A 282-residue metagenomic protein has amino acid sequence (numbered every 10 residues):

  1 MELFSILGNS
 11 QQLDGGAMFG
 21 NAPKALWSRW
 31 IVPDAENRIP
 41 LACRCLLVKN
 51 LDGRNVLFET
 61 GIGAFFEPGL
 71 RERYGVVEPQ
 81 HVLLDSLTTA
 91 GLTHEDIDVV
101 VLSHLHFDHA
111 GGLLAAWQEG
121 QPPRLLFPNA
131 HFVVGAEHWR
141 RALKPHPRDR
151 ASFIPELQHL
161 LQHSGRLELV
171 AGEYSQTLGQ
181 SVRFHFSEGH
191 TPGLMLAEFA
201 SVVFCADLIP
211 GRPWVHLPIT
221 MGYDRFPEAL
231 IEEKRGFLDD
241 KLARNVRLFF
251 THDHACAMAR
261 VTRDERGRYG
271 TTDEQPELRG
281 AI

Functional and structural regions predicted by a protein language model:
M1-E2: Extreme N-terminal starter segment of soluble prokaryotic enzymes
N9-A90, L196-G211: Conserved beta-strand hairpin/beta-sheet module of binuclear metal-dependent hydrolase folds, prominently
V56-F58, V101, F132, V202-F204 (+1 more regions): Residue-level marker for buried hydrophobic side chains located in beta-strands that build the well-ordered beta-sheet
G61-G63, H106, H138, E188-P192 (+2 more regions): Catalytic metal-binding/acid-base residues of hydrolase active sites
Y74-D85, S201, C205-I282: Cap/insert and terminal regions of metallo-dependent hydrolase folds
E78-L92, D96, L126-F186, A229-N245: Metallo-beta-lactamase
I97-D108: Metallo-beta-lactamase
G111-P122, R260-D264: Metal-dependent catalytic neighborhoods of phosphoester/phosphodiester hydrolases
